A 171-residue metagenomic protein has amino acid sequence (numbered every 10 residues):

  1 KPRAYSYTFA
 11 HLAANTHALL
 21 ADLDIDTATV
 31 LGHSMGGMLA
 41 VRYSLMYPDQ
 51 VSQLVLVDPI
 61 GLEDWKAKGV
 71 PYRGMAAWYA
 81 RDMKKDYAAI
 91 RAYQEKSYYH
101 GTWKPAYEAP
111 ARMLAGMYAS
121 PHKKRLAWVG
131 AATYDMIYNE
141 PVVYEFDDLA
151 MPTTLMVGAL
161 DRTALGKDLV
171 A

Functional and structural regions predicted by a protein language model:
K1-L31: Active-site loop/oxyanion-hole signature of alpha/beta-hydrolase fold enzymes
K1-Y5, W65-K68, G166-D168: Conserved catalytic-core motifs of eukaryotic protein kinase domains, centered on the activation segment
T16, L20, V30, D58 (+3 more regions): Generic structural signal for small/hydrophobic residues in well-ordered secondary structure, especially within
D24-T29, Q50-Q53, P152-T154: Structural signature of beta-strand start/N-cap positions in the alpha/beta core of ABC transporter nucleotide-binding
G32, G36, A40: Gly/Ala-rich beta-loop-alpha elbow adjacent to hydrolase catalytic centers
V41-L45, S52-K85: Flexible "cap/lid" loop of the alpha/beta hydrolase fold
I90-K104, A115-Y118, G130-I137: Helix-loop "lid/cap" segments that line or gate small-molecule binding pockets
A119-A171: Conserved serine/cysteine hydrolase catalytic core
